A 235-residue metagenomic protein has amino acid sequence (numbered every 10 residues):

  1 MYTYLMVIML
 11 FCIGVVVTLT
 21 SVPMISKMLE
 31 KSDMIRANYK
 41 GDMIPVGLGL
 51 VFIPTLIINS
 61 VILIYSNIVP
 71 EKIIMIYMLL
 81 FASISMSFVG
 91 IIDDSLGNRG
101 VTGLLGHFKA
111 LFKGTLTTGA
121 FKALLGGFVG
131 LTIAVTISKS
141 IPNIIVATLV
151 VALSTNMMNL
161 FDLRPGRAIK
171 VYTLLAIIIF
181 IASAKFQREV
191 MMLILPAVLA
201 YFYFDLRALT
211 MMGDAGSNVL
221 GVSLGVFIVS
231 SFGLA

Functional and structural regions predicted by a protein language model:
Y2-A235: "…together with the soluble PPM/PP2C metallo-phosphatase catalytic core" -> "…together with the soluble PPM/PP2C
